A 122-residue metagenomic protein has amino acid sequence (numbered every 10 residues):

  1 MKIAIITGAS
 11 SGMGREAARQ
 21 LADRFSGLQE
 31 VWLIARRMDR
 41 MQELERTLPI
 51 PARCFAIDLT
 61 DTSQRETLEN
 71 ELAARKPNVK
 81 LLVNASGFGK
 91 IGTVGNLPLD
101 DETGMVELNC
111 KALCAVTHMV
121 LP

Functional and structural regions predicted by a protein language model:
I3-I6, L82-V83: Conserved hydrophobic beta-strands of the Rossmann-like cofactor-binding core in SDR/related NAD(P)H-dependent
S10-S11: Conserved glycine-rich cofactor-binding loop
F25-E43: Conserved glycine-rich Rossmann-like NAD(P)H-binding loop of the short-chain dehydrogenase/reductase
L48-S63: Rossmann-fold cofactor-recognition segment
A85-K90: Conserved NAD(P)H cofactor-binding loop of Rossmann-fold oxidoreductase domains
T93-V94, P98-V106: Substrate-binding pocket helix/loop in short-chain dehydrogenase/reductase
T117-H118: A short, exposed helix-loop element centered on a Lys and neighboring polar residues
